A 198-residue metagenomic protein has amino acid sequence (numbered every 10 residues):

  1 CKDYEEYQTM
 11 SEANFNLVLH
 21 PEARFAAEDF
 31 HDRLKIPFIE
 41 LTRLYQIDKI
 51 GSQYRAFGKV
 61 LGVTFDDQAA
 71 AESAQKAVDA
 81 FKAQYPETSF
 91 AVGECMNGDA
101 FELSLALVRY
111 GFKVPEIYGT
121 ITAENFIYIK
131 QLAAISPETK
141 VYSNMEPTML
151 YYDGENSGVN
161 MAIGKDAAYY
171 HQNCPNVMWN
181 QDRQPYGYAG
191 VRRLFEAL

Functional and structural regions predicted by a protein language model:
C1-L198: An N-terminal assembly and electron-transfer interface module characteristic of large anaerobic redox and radical
